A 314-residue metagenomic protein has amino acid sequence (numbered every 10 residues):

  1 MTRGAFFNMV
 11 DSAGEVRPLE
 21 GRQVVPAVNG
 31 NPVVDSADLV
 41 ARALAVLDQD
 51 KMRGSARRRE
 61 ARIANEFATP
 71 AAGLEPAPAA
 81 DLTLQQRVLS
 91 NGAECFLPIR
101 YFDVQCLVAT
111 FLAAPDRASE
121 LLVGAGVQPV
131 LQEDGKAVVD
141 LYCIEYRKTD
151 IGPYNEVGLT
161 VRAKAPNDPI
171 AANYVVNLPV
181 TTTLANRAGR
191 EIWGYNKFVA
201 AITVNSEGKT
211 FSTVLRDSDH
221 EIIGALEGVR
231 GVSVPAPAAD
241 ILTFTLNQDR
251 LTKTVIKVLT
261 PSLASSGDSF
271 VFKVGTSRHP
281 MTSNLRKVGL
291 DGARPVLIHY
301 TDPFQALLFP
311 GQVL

Functional and structural regions predicted by a protein language model:
T2, E20, A114-D116: Helix N-cap / beta->alpha transition motif
G4-F6, G14, L19-G92, G189-L314: Interaction-surface and assembly-scaffold signal
P78-T83, A113-A114, V130-G135, Y174 (+2 more regions): N-terminal start-of-chain detector that recognizes signal peptides and the immediate post-cleavage beginning
A93-P98, A125-L131, K148, V161-A163 (+2 more regions): Intrinsically disordered, low-complexity boundary segments flanking structured domains
A93-V139: N-terminal ordered "arm"
I144-A225: Aromatic- and glycine-enriched beta-alpha-beta binding-site module
